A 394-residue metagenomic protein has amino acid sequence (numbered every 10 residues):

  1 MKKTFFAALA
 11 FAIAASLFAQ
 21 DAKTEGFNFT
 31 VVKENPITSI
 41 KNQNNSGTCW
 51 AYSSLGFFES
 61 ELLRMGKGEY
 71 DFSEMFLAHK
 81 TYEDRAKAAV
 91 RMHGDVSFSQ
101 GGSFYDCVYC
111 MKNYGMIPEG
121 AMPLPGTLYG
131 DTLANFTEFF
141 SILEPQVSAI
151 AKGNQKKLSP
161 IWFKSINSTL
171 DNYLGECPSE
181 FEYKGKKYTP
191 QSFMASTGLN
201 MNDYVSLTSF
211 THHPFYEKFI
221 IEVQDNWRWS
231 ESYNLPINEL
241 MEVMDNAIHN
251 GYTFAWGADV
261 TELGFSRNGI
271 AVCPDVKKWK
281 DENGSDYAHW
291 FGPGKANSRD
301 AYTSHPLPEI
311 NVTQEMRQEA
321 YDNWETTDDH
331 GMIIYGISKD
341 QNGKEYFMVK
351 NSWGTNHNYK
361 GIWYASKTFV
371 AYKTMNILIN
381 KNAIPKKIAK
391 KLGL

Functional and structural regions predicted by a protein language model:
M1-D21: Bacterial Sec-dependent N-terminal signal peptides
K3-F5, A10, S46, W50 (+2 more regions): N-terminal, helix-rich and Lys/Arg-enriched segments in bacterial and organellar proteins
S16-F18, S46, V108, G331: A generic alpha-helix preference that emphasizes hydrophobic side chains
Q20-K23, A296: Short N-terminal helix-initiation segments at or just after the protein's N-terminus
T24-G257, H357-Y359: Active-site nucleophile-adjacent alpha helix/oxyanion-hole segment immediately C-terminal to the catalytic cysteine
K164-L394: Active-site signature of cysteine proteases
